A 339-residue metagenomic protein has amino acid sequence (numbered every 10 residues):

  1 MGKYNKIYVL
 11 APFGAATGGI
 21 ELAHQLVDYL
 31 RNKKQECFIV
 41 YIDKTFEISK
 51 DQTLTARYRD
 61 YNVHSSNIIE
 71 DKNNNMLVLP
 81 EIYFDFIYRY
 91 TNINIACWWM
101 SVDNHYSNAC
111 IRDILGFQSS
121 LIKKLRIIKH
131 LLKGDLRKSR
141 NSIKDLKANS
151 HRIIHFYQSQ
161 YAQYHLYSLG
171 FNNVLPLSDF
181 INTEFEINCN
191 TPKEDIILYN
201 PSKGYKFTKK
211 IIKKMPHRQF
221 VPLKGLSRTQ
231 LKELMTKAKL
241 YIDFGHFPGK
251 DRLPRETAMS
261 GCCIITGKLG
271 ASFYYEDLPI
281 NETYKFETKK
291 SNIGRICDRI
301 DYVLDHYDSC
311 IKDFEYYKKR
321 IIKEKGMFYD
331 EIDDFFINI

Functional and structural regions predicted by a protein language model:
M1-M76, H165, I265, A271-L278 (+3 more regions): N-terminal pre-catalytic "stem/leader" segment of glycosyltransferase-like enzymes
Y8, E47-K129, K133-D145: Extended catalytic core of nucleotide-activated donor transferases of GT-like folds
A11-G14, I42-D43, L79-Y83, W98-S101 (+3 more regions): Structural motif
L22, L131-L231: Conserved catalytic-core segment of nucleotide-activated headgroup transferases in glycan assembly
I48-D51, E70, F84-N92, Y164-G170 (+4 more regions): Short loop/helix-cap segments at secondary-structure boundaries that form the rim of catalytic
S66, Q219-L278: Donor nucleotide-activated moiety binding/catalytic core segment of transferases that use nucleotide-activated donors
D71-K72, N149, M235-T236: A short, aliphatic-rich alpha-helical micro-motif
W99-D103, A109, S178-D179, G245 (+1 more regions): Histidine-centered beta-alpha loop that forms part of the nucleotide-sugar donor binding/catalytic region in diverse
